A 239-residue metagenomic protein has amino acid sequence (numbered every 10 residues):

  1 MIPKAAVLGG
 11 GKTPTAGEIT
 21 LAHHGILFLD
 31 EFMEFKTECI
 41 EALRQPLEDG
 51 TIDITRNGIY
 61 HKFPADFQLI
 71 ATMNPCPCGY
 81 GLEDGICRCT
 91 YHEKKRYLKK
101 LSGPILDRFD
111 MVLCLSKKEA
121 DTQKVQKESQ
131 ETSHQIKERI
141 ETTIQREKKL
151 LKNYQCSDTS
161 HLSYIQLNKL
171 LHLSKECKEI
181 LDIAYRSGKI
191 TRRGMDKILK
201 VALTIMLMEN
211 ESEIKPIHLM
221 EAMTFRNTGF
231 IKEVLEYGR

Functional and structural regions predicted by a protein language model:
M1-G9, Q68, C76: P-loop NTPase switch/communication element
A5-L27: Conserved alpha-helical scaffold flanking the Walker A/P-loop in AAA+ ATPase domains
T13-P14, T37-R239: Basic, amphipathic alpha-helical bundle interface domains used for macromolecular binding and assembly
H24, D30-F32, A42: Walker B catalytic acidic pair
